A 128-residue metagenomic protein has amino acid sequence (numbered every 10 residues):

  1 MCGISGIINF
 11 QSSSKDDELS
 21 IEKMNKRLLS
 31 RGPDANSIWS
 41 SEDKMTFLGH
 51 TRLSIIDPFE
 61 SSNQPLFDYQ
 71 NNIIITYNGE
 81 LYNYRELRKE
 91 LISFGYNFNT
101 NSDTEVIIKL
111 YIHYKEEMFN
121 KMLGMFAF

Functional and structural regions predicted by a protein language model:
M1-F128: N-terminus-centric sequence/structural signature that marks the extreme N-terminus and adjacent "lid/interface" module
